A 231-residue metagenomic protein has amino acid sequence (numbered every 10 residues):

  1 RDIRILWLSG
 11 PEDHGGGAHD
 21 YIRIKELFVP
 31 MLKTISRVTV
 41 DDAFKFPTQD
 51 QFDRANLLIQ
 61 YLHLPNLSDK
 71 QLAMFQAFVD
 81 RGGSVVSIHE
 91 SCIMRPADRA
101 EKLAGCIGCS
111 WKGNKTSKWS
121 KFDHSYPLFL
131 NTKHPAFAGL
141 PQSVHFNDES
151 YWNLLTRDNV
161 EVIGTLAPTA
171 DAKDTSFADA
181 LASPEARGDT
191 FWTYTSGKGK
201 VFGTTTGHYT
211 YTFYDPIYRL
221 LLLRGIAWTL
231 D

Functional and structural regions predicted by a protein language model:
R1-I3, P30, T34, D53 (+2 more regions): Extracellular ligand-binding/catalytic regions of CAZymes and related secreted enzymes and adhesion modules
L6-W7, D13-R95: Helical hinge/lid and interdomain linker segments adjacent to catalytic or ligand-binding clefts that mediate domain
L8-G10, T205-T206: Short loop/turn segments at strand-loop or loop-helix junctions that form parts of catalytic or ligand-binding pockets
A18-H19, H89, H145, H208 (+1 more regions): His-enriched metal-coordination microenvironments in redox/metal-binding proteins
R23, L27, K70, M74 (+3 more regions): Extracytoplasmic/secreted proteins, especially bacterial periplasmic and envelope-associated proteins
K33, S117-G197: Catalytic beta-strand/loop cores that center a nucleophilic Ser/Cys/Thr and support acyl-enzyme chemistry
P65-L140: A glycine-rich, often tryptophan-bearing local segment used as a flexible ligand/cofactor-contacting loop or short
S84-V86, I163, F202: Structural detector of well-ordered beta-strand residues that form the stable sheet scaffold of enzyme domains
